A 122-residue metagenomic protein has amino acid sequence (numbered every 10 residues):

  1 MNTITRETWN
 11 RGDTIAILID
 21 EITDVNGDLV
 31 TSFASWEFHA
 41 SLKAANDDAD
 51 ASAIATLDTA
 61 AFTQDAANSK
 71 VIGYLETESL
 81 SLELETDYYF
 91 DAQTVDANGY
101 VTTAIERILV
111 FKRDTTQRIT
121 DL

Functional and structural regions predicted by a protein language model:
M1-L122: Contiguous segments within soluble domain cores/interaction surfaces
